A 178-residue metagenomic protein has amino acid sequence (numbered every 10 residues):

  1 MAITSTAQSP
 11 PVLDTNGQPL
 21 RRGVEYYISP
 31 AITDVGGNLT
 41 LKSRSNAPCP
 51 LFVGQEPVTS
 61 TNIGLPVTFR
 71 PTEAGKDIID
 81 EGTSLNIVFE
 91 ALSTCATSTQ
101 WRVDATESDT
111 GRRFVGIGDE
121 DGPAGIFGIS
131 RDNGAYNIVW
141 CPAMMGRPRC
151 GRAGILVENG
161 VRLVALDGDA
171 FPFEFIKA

Functional and structural regions predicted by a protein language model:
A2-A47, G82-F89, S93-A178: Extracellular glycan/ECM-engagement signal in secreted proteins
N46-S98: Structured domain cores in non-transmembrane regions
